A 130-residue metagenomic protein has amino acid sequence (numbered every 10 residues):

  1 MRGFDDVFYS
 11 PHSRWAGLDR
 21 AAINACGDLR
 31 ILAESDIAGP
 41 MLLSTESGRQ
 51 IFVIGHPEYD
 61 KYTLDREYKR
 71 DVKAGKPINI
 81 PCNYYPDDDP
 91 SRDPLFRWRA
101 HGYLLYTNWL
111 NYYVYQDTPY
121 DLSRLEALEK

Functional and structural regions predicted by a protein language model:
M1-T63, E129: Pocket-forming structural segment of enzyme catalytic cores
P57-K130: Acyltransferase
